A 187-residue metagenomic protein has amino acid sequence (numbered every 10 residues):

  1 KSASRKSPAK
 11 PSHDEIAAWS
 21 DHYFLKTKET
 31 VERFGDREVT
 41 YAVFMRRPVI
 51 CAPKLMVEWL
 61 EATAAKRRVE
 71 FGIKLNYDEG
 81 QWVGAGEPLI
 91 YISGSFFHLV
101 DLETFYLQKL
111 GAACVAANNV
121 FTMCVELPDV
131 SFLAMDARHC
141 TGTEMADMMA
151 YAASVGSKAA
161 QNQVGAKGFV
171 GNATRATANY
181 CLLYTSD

Functional and structural regions predicted by a protein language model:
K1-V100, T104-A113, A117: Flexible, solvent-exposed loop/hinge segments and secondary-structure transition points
S2-S4, Q81-V83, I90-S186: Buried, small/hydrophobic-residue-enriched core segments of structured protein domains
